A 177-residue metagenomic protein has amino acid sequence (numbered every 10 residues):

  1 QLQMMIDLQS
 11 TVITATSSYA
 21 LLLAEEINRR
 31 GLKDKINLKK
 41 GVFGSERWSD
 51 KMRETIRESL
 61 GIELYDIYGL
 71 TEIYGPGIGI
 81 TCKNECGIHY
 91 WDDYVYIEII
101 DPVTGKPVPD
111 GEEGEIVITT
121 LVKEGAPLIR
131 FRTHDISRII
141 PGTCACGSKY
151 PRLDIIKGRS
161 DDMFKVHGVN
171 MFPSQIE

Functional and structural regions predicted by a protein language model:
Q1-E177: Active-site glycine/GP-rich loop and adjacent strand/helix microenvironment that borders small-molecule binding pockets
